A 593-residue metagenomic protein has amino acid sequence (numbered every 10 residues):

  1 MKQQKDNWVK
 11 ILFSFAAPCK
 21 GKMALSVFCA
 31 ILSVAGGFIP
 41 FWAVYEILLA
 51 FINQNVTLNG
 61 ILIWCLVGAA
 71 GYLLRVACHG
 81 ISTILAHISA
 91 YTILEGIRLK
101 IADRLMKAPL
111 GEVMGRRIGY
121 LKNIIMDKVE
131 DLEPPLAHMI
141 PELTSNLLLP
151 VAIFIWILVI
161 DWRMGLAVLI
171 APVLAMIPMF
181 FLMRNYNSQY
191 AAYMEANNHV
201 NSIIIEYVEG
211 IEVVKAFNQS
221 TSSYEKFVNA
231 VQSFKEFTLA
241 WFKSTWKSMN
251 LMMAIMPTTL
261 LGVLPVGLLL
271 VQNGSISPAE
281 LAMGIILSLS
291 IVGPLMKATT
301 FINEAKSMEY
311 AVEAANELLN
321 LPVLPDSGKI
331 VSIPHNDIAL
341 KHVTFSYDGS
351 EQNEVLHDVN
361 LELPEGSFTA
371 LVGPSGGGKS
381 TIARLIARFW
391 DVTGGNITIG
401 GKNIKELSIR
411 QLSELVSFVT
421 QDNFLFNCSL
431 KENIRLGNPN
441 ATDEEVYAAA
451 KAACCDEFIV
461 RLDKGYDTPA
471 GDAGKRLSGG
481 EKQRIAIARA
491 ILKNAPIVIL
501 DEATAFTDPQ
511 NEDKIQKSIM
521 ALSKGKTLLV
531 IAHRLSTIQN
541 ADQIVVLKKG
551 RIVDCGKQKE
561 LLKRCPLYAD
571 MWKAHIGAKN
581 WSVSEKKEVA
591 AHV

Functional and structural regions predicted by a protein language model:
M1-G37, V56-W64, S82-A86, A90 (+7 more regions): Membrane-integrated ABC transporters
K2-Q4, Y91, L99-V129, I203-K226 (+5 more regions): Short intracellular "coupling" helices and adjacent cytoplasmic loop segments at the cytosolic face of multi-pass
F13, A17-G21, L110-G111, D127-L136 (+8 more regions): An intracellular "coupling" helix at the cytosolic face of ABC transporter transmembrane type-1 domains
M23-C78, V159-R163, S275-P278: Transmembrane helix-loop-helix hairpins at lipid-water interfaces of multipass membrane proteins, especially the type-1
F28, L32, G36, P40 (+2 more regions): Hydrophobic alpha-helical transmembrane segments of ABC transporter permease domains
W64-H79, P172-M176, T245-T259, P278-T300 (+1 more regions): Hydrophobic alpha-helical segments in the permease module
Q219, K243, I291-L318, S327: Cytosolic ends of transmembrane helices, especially the final helix of ABC transmembrane type-1 domains
P334-V593: ABC-type nucleotide-binding domain
